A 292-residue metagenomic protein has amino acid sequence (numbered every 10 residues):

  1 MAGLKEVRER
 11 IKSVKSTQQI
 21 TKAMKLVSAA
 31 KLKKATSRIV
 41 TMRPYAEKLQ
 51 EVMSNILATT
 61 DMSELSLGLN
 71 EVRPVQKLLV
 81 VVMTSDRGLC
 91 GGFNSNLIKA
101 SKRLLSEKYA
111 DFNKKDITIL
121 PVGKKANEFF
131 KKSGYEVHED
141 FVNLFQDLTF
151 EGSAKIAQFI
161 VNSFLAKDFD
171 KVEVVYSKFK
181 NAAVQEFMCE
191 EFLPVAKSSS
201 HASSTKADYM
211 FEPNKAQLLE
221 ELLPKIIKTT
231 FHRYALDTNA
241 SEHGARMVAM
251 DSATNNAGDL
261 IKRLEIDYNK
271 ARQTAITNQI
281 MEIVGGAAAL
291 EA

Functional and structural regions predicted by a protein language model:
M1-A292: C-terminal beta-strand-loop-alpha-helix "lid" module of Rossmann-like NAD(P)-dependent dehydrogenases
